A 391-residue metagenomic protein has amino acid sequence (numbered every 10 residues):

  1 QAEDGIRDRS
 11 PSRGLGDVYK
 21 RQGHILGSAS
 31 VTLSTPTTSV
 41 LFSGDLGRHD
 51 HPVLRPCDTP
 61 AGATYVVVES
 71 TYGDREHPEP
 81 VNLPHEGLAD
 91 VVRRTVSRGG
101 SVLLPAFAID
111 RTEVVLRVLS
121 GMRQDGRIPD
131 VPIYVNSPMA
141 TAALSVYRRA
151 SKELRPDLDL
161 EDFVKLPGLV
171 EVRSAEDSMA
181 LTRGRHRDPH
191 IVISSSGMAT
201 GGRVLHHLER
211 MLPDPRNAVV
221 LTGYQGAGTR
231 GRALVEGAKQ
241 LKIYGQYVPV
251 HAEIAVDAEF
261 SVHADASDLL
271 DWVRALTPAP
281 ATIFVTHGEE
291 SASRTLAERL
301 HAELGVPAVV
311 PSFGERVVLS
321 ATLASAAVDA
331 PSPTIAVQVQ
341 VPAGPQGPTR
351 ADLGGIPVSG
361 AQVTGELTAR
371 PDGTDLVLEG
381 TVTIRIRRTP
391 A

Functional and structural regions predicted by a protein language model:
A2-Y19: Short, small-residue-biased leader/transition segments that mark boundaries at the very start of proteins
G16-R55, L181-R185, I191, R203 (+8 more regions): Core dinuclear metal-dependent hydrolase active-site scaffold
G23-S28, P36-T64, E69-T71, R75-P78 (+2 more regions): Active-site-proximal loop/helix segments of hydrolase catalytic cores
H24-I25, L46-R48, Y72-G73, I109 (+8 more regions): Short, glycine-/Ser/Thr-/acidic-enriched flexible segments
V53-A63, P80-T95, S261-V273: Structured alpha-helical segments in the cores of large, soluble enzyme domains
L88-R230, K242, L276-P280, T286 (+5 more regions): Hard-cation-handling environments
K242-V273: Generic long, charged, amphipathic alpha-helical segments
P307-R316: A short glycine-rich beta-strand->turn/loop micro-motif centered on a GG-aromatic cluster
